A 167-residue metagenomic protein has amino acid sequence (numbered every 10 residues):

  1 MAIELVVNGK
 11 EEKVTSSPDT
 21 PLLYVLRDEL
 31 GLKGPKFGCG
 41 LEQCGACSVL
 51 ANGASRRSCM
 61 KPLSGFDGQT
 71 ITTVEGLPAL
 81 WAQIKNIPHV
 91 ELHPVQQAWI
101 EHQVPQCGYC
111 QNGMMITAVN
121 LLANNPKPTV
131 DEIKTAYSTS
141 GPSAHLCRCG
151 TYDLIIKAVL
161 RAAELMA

Functional and structural regions predicted by a protein language model:
M1-A167: Signature of N-terminal electron-transfer/Fe-S-associated modules in redox systems
